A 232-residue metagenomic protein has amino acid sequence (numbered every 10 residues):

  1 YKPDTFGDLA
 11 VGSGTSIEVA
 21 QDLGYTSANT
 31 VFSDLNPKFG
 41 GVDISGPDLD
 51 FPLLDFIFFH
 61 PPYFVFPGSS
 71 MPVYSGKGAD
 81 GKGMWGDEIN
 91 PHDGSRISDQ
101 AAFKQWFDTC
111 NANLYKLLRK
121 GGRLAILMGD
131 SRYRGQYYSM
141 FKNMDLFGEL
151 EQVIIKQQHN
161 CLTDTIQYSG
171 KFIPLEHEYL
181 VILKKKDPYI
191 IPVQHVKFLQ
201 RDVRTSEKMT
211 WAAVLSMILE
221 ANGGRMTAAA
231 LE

Functional and structural regions predicted by a protein language model:
Y1-A229: Class I S-adenosyl-L-methionine-dependent methyltransferase catalytic core
